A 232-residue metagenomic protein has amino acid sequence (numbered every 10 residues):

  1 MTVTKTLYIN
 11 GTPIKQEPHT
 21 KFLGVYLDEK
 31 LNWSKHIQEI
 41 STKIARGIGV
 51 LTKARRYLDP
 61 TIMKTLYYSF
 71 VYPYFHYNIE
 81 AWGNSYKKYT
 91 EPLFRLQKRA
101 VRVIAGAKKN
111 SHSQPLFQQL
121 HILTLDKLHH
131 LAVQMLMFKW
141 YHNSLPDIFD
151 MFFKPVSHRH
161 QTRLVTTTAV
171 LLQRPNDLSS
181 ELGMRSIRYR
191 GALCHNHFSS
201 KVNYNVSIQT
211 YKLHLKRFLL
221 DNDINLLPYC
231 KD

Functional and structural regions predicted by a protein language model:
M1-P18: Short, conserved micro-motifs composed of acidic
M1-T4, F22-K154: Non-catalytic, peripheral interaction segments enriched in hydrophobic/basic residues
T2, N10, E39, P60 (+3 more regions): Compositionally biased, low-complexity segments enriched in small residues
I14, L27-D28, N32, A192-C194: Conserved beta-strand elements of beta-rich interaction domains across eukaryotes, especially beta-propellers
F94-D232: Short linear motifs embedded in intrinsically disordered, charge-biased segments
